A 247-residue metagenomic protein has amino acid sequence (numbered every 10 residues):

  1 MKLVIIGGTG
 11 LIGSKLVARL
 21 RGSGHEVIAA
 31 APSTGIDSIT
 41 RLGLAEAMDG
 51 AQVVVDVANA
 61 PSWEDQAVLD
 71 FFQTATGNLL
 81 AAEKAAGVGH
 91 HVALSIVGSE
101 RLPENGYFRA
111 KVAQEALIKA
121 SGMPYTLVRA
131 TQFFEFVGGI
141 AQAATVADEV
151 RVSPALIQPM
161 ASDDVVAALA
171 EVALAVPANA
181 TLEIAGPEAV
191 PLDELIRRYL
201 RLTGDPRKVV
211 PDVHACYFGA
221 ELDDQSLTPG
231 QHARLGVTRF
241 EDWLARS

Functional and structural regions predicted by a protein language model:
M1-G24: N-terminal Rossmann NAD(P)H-binding glycine-rich loop of SDR-like oxidoreductase domains
I6, A30, V57-A58, H91-V97 (+1 more regions): SDR active-site strand-loop-helix element
I6, L69-Q73, P103-V112, A155-D163 (+1 more regions): Short-chain dehydrogenase/reductase
G10-L11, R19, D163-S247: Mid/C-terminal beta-alpha module of Rossmann-like enzyme folds, strongest in SDR-family dehydrogenases/epimerases
G22-A86, V97-P103: NAD(P)H-binding glycine-rich loop region in Rossmannoid oxidoreductase-like domains and their noncatalytic homologs
G87-H90, S95, A113-F136: Conserved beta-loop-beta element that borders a ligand/cofactor-binding pocket
V97-Y107, F133-V137: Conserved catalytic-site region of short-chain dehydrogenase/reductase
Y125-T126, G139-M160, D164: A conserved pocket-lining segment of Rossmann-fold NAD(P)-dependent short-chain dehydrogenase/reductase
